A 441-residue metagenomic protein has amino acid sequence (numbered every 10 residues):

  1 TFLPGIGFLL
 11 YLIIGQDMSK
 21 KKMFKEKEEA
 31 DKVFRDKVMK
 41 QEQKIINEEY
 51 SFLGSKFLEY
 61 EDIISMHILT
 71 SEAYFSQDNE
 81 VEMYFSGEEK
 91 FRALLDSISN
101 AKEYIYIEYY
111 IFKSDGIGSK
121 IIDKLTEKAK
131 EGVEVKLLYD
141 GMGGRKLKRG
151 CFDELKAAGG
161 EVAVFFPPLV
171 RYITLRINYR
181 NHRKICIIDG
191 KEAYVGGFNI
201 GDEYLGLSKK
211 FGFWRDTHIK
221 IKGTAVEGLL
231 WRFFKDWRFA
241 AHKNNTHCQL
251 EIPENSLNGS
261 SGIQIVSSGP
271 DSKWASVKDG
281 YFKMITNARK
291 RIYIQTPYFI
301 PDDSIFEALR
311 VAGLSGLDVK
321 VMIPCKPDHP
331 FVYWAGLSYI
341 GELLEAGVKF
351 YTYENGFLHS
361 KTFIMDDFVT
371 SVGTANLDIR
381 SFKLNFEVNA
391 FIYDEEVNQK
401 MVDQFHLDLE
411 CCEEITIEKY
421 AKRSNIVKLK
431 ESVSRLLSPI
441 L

Functional and structural regions predicted by a protein language model:
T1-D279, K283, N287, V311 (+7 more regions): N-terminal localization/anchoring segments of enzymes in phospholipid and broader phosphate metabolism
Y298-V319, P324, H329: Helical hairpin unit composed of two closely spaced alpha helices linked by a short loop
S304-F306, Y333-A335, I364-F368: Histidine/acidic-residue-rich catalytic or RNA/ligand-binding cores of hydrolases and nuclease-related proteins
F350-E354: Active-site donor-binding acidic/aromatic loop of nucleotide-activated sugar and phosphosugar transferases involved
K361: Catalytic-core elements of nucleic-acid end-processing and repair enzymes
